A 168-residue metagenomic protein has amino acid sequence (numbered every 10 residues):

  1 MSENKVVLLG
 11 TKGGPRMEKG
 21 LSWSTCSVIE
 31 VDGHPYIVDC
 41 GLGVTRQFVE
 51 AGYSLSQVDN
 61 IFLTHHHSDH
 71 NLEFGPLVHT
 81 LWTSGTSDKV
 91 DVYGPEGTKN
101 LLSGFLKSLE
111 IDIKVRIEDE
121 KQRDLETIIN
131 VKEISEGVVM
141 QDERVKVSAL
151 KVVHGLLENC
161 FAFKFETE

Functional and structural regions predicted by a protein language model:
M1-E168: Binuclear metal-dependent hydrolase catalytic cores
